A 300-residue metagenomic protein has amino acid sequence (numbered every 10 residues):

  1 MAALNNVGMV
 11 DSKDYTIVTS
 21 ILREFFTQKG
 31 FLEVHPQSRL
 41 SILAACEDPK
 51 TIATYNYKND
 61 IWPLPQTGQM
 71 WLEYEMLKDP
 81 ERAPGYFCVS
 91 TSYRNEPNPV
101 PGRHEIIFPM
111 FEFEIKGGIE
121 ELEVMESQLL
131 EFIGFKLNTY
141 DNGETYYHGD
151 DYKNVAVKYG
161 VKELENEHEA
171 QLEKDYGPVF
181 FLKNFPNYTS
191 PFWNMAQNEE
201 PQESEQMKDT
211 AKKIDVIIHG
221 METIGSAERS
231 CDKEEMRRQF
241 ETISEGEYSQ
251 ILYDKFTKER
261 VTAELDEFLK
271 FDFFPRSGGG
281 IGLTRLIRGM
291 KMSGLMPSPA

Functional and structural regions predicted by a protein language model:
M1-T51: TRNA-binding/sensing appendages of the translation machinery
V34-Q37, Y140, A300: Residue-level detector of family-conserved "landmark" positions at structurally sensitive sites
K50-G117, G149-A300: A translation/RNA-centric and nucleic-acid-associated enzymatic feature enriched in Class II aminoacyl-tRNA synthetases
I119-V124: Short, conserved charged micro-motifs
M125-G134: Short amphipathic C-terminal alpha-helix that caps PH/PH-like domains
G134-Y147: Flexible helix-coil linker/hinge segments at domain or subdomain boundaries
